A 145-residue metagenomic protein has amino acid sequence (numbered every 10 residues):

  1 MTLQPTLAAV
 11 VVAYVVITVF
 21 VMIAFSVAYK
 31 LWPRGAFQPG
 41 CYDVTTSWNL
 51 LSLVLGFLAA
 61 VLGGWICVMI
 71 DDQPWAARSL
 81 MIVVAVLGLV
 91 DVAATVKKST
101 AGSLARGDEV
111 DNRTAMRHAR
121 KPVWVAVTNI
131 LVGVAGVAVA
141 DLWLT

Functional and structural regions predicted by a protein language model:
M1-T145: Juxtamembrane/disordered regions of integral membrane proteins
